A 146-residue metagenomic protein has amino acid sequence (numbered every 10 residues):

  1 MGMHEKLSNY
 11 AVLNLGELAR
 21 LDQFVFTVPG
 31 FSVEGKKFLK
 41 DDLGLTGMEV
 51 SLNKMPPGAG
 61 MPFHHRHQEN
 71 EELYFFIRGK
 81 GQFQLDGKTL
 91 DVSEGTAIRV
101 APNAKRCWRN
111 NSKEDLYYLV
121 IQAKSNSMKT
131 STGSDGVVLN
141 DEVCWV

Functional and structural regions predicted by a protein language model:
M1-G47, K129-V146: A short, N-terminal "cap"/entry segment at the start of jelly-roll beta-barrel domains of the cupin/DSBH fold
S32-L39, S51-H67: Conserved short histidine dyad/triad with adjacent acidic residue
G44, Q82, P102-M128: Ligand-binding loop in jelly-roll beta-barrel domains
G44-S51, P62, N70-E72, G79 (+2 more regions): A generic structural signal for short beta-strands and their flanking turns/coil linkers
T46, Q84-K88: Short strand-coil-strand connectors
L52-P56, R66-Q84, A123: Short, conserved beta-strand element in jelly-roll/cupin
G87-P102: Short acidic-glycine-tyrosine-enriched beta hairpin
